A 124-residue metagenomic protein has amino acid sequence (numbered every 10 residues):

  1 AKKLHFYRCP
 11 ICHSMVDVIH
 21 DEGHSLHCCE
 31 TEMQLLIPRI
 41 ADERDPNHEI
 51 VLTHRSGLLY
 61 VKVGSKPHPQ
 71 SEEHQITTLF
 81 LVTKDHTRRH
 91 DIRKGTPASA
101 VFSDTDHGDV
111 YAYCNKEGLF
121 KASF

Functional and structural regions predicted by a protein language model:
F6, S25, Y111: Residues immediately within or flanking Cys/His clusters that coordinate Zn2+ in small zinc-binding modules
C9-C12, C28: Short cysteine-rich clusters marking metal-coordination/redox-active sites
V16, E32-M33, G118: Cys/His-rich microdomains that often coordinate metals
E22-M33: Cysteine-rich micro-motifs
M33-N47: Short metal-binding segments enriched for Cys and/or His
V61-V63, P97-T105: Exposed aromatic-hydrophobic patches
V63-S71: Short amphipathic, basic-aromatic surface patches that mediate peripheral association with negatively charged
K116-F124: Edge beta-strands of extracellular beta-sandwich domains
